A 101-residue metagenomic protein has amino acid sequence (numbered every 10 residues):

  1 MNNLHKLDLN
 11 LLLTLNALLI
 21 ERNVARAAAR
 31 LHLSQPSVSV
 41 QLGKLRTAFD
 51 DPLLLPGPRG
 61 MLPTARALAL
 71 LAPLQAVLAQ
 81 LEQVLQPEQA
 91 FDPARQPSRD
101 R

Functional and structural regions predicted by a protein language model:
M1-T14, I20: Extreme N-terminal segment that seeds HTH/winged-HTH DNA-binding domains in transcriptional regulators
D8-L11, L15, Q35, A67 (+1 more regions): The N-cap/first-turn positions of alpha helices within or immediately adjacent to helix-turn-helix DNA-binding domains
N16-S34: Short helix-boundary/capping micro-motifs
E21, R30, K44-P52: Residue cluster at the C-terminal edge of the helix-turn-helix DNA-binding motif
R46-P63, L68: A short LG(V/I)-centered, amphipathic sequence patch enriched for acidic residue(s) preceding the LG motif
A48-F49, L70-D92: Alpha-helical linker/hinge and terminal dimerization helices associated with HTH transcriptional regulators
R59, A65, E88-R101: Interdomain hinge and pocket-entrance segments immediately C-terminal to HTH DNA-binding domains
